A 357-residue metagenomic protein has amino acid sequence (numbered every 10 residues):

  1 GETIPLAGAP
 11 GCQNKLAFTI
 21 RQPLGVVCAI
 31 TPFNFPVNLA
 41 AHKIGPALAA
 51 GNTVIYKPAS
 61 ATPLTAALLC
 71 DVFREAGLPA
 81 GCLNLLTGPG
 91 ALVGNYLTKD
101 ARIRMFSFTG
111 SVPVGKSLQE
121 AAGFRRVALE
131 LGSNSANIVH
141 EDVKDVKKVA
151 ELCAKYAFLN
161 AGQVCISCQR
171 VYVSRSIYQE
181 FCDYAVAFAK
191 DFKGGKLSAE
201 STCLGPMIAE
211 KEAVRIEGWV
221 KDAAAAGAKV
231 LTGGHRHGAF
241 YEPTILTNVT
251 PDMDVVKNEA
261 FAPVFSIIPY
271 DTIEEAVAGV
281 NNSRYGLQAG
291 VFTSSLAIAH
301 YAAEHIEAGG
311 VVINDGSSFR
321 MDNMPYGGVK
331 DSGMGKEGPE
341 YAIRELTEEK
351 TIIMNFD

Functional and structural regions predicted by a protein language model:
P5-K148, Y270: Rossmann-like NAD(P) dinucleotide-binding subdomain of oxidoreductase/dehydrogenase enzymes
H42-I44, W219, I298: Conserved sugar-transfer catalytic core signal across GT-A, GT-B, and GT-C glycosyltransferases
T53-I55, V230, G310: A short hydrophobic/small-residue beta-strand
A66-L69, L97, L118, F181 (+3 more regions): Hydrophobic packing residues within well-ordered alpha-helices of enzyme cores
A80, D100, L131-S133, V164-I166 (+3 more regions): Short glycine-enriched loop/turn motifs at secondary-structure junctions
I103, I138, A225, H237 (+1 more regions): Conserved C-terminal structural/oligomerization subdomain of aldehyde/semialdehyde dehydrogenase
M105, P113-T250, I273, I313: ALDH superfamily catalytic-core signature
